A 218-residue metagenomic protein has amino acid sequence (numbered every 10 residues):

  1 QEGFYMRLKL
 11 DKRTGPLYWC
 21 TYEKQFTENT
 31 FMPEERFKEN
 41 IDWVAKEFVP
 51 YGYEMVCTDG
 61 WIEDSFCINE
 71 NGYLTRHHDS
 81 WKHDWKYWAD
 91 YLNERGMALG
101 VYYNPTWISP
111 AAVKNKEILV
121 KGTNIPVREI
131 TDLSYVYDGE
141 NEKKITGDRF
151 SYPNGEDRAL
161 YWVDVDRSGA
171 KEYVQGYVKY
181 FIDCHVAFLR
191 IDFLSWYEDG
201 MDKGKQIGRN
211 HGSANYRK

Functional and structural regions predicted by a protein language model:
Q1-Y5: Short, Lys/Arg-enriched N-terminal segments with co-localized hydrophobic residues within the first ~10-30 amino acids
M6-R76, R95-G100: N-terminal structural segment of carbohydrate-active enzymes
M55-K218: Aromatic- and carboxylate-enriched substrate-binding clefts and catalytic-loop regions of carbohydrate-active enzymes
